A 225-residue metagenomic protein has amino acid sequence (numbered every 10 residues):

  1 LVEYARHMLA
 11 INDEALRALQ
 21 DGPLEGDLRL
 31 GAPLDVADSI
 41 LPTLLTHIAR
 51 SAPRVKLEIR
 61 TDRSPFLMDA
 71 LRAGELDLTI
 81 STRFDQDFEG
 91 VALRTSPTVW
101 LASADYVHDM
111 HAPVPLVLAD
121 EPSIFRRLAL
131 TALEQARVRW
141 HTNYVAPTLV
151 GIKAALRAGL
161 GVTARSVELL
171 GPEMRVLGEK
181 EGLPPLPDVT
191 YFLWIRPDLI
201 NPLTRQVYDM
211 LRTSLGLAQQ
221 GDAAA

Functional and structural regions predicted by a protein language model:
L1-D21: Alpha-helical "hinge/linker" immediately C-terminal to small N-terminal DNA-binding modules
E25-Q86: Central regulatory/effector-binding core of bacterial HTH transcription factors
G31, T98, Y106-R126: Short loop->beta-strand "edge-of-pocket" segments that line small-molecule binding or catalytic clefts across diverse
K56-D62, R139-T148: Short beta-strand-to-loop elements that line the ligand-binding cleft of bilobed periplasmic-binding protein-like
R72-I80, T98, L156-V162: Alpha-to-beta junction loops
F88-V91, S96, A158-L199: Beta-alpha-beta core module
P115-A136, N201-L203: Secondary-structure junction motif
G182-A225: A late-sequence structural motif
